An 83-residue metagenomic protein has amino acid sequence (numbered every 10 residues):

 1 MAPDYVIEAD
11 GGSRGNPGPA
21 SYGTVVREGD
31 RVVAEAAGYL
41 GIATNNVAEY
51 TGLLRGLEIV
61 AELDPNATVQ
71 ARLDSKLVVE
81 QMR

Functional and structural regions predicted by a protein language model:
M1-G12: Entry/capping segment at the start of metal-dependent catalytic domains with acidic active-site entry clusters
V6-E8, Y39, R72: Conserved beta-strand segments that form the floor/walls of ligand-binding pockets within enzyme and binding domains
G11-P19, L53-R83: RNase H catalytic domain
Y22-V26: Short beta-strand scaffold segments in enzyme catalytic cores
R27-V33, D74-V78: Short connector loops/turns at beta-strand edges and beta->alpha or beta->beta junctions
G29-A48: A short, polar/acidic, helix/strand-boundary loop motif
